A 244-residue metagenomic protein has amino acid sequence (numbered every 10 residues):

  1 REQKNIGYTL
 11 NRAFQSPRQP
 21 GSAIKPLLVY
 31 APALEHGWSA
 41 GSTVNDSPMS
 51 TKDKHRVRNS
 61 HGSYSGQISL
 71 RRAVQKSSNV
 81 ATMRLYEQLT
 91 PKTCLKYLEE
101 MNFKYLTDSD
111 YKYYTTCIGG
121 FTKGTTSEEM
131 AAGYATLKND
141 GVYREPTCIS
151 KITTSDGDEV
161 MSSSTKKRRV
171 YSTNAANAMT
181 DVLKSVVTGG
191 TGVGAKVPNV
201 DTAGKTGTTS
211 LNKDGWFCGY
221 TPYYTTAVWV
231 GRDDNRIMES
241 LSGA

Functional and structural regions predicted by a protein language model:
R1-R18, S22-A23, S42, L98: Periplasmic/cell-envelope proteins involved in peptidoglycan metabolism and beta-lactam response
Q3-S16, G124-A244: A penicillin-recognizing enzyme superfamily signal
I6, S16-I24, G62-G66, L70 (+7 more regions): Secondary-structure capping and boundary motifs in well-ordered enzyme cores
Q19-V44, A73, G133-L137, M179 (+1 more regions): Active-site SXXK
H36-A40, L89, T93, L98-Y105 (+3 more regions): A generic secondary-structure signal for well-formed alpha-helical elements
W38-C94, Y143, S155-S185: Conserved catalytic neighborhood of penicillin-recognizing serine enzymes
S42-T43, R72, T82-Y86, Y97 (+6 more regions): Structural recognition of the beta-strand scaffold that forms the well-ordered cores of secreted hydrolase catalytic
R56-R58, T90-A132: Mid-domain, small-residue-enriched loop/turn segments at the edges of structured enzyme/sensor domains
